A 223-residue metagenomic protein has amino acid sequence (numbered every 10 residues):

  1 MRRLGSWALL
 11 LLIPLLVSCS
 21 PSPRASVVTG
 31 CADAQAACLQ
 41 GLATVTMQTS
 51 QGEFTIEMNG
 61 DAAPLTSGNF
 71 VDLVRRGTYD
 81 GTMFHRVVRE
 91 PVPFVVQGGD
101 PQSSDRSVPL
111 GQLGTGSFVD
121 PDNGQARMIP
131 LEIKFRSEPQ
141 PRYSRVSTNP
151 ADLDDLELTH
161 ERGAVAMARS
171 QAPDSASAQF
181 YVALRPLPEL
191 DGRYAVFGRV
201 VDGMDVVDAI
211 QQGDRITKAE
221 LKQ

Functional and structural regions predicted by a protein language model:
M1-L4: Positively charged n-region of N-terminal signal peptides that target proteins for export
W7-S18: Bacterial N-terminal signal peptides
C19-Q223: Cyclophilin-like peptidyl-prolyl cis-trans isomerases
